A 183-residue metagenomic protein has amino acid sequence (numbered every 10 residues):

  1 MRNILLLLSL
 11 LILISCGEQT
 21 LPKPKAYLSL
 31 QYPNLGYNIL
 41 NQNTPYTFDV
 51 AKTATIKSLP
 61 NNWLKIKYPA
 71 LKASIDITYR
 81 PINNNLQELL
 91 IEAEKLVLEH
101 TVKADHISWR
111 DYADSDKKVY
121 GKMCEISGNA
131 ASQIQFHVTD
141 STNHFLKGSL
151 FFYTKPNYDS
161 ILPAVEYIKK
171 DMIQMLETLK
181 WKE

Functional and structural regions predicted by a protein language model:
M1-I4: Positively charged n-region of N-terminal signal peptides that target proteins for export
I12-S15: C-terminal motif of bacterial Sec signal peptides marking the signal peptidase cleavage site
G17-K23: Bacterial lipoprotein signal-peptidase II cleavage site
P24-T44: Post-signal peptide N-terminal segment of mature Sec-exported envelope proteins
N43-K95: Secretory pathway targeting signatures of secreted, lumenal, and periplasmic proteins
T55, E94-S149: Signature of long, low-cysteine stretches enriched in small and polar/charged residues
S149-E183: Surface-exposed amphipathic alpha-helical segments
